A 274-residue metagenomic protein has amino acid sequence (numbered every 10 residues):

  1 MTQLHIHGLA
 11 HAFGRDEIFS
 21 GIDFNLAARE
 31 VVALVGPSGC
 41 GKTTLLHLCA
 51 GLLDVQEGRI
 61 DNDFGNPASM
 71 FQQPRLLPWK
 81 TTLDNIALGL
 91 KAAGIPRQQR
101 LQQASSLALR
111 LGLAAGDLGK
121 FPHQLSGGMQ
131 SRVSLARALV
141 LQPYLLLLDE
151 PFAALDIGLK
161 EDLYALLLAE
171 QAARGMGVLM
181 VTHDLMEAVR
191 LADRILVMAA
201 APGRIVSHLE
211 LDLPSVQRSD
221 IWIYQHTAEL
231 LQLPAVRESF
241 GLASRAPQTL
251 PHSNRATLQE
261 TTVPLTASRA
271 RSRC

Functional and structural regions predicted by a protein language model:
L4, F19-G21: Conserved structural motif at the start of ABC-family nucleotide-binding domains
V35-P37: The feature captures the beta-strand-to-loop junction immediately N-terminal to the Walker
A50: Helix-to-loop junction immediately C-terminal to a conserved catalytic motif
Q98-G116, A169: Conserved ABC ATPase "signature" region
F121-L125, M129: Conserved ABC ATPase signature
L141: Conserved signature/switch motifs of ABC ATPase nucleotide-binding domains
L146-E150: Catalytic Walker B motif of ABC-type/P-loop ATPase nucleotide-binding domains
K160-R174: Helical segment within the ABC ATPase nucleotide-binding domain
